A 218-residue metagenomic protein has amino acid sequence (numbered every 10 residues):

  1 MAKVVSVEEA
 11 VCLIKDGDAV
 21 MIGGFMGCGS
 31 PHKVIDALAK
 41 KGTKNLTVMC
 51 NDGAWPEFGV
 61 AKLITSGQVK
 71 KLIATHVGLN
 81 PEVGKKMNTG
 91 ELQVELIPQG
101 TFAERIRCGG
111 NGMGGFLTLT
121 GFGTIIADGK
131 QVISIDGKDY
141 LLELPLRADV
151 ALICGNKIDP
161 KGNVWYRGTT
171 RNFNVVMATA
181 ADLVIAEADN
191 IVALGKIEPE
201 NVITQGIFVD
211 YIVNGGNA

Functional and structural regions predicted by a protein language model:
M1-A218: Conserved alpha/beta enzyme-core scaffold
